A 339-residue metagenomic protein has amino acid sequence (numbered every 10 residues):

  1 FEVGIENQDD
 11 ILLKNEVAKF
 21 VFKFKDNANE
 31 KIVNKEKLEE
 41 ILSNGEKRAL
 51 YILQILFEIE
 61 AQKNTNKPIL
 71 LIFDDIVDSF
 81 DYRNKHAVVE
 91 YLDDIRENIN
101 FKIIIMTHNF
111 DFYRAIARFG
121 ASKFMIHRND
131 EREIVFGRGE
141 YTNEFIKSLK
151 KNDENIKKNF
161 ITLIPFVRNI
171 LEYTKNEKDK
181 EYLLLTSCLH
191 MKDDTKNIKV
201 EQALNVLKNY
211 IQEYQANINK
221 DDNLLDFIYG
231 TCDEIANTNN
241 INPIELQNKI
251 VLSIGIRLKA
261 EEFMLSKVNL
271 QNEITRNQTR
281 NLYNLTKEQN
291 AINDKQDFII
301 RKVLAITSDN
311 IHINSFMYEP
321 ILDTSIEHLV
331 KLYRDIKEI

Functional and structural regions predicted by a protein language model:
F1, H127-I339: Acidic, Mg2+-coordinating catalytic modules of nucleic-acid enzymes
F1-L42, A61-N64: Extended helical coiled-coil dimerization/tether regions that scaffold and oligomerize large DNA-maintenance assemblies
K31-I41, E58, N66-D75, N155-T162: Glycine- and acidic
N44-L71, H86-D94: GG-anchored amphipathic helix commonly corresponding to the ABC/SMC/Rad50 NBD signature/C-loop
D74-Y82: Walker B catalytic acidic pair
V77-D78, L92-D93, E97: Aromatic- and carboxylate-enriched substrate-binding clefts and catalytic-loop regions of carbohydrate-active enzymes
F101-H108: Structural recognition of the conserved hydrophobic beta-strand(s) that form the central parallel beta-sheet of P-loop
F112-K123: Short regulatory helix/loop adjacent to the ATP-binding pocket of P-loop NTPases
